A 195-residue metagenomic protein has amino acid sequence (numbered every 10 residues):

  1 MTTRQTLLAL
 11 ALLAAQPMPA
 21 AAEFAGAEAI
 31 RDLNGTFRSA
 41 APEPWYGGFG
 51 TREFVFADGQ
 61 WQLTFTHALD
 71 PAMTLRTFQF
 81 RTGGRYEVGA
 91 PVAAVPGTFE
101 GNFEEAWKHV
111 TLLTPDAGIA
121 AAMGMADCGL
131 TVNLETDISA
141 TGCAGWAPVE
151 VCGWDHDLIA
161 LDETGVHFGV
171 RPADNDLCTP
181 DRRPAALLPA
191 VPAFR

Functional and structural regions predicted by a protein language model:
M1-L7: Bacterial N-terminal signal peptides that target proteins for export
A9-Q16: Bacterial N-terminal signal peptides
A22-A40, E53-V55: N-terminal helix-cap/turn-to-beta initiation motif at the start of protein domains
A27-E28, S39-G47, T66-T164, V170-P189 (+1 more regions): Contiguous, well-ordered beta-strand patches that form the walls/edges of small beta-barrel/beta-sandwich domains
D32-N34, E53-Q62, L158-H167: Short, solvent-exposed coil/turn segments at beta-strand boundaries
